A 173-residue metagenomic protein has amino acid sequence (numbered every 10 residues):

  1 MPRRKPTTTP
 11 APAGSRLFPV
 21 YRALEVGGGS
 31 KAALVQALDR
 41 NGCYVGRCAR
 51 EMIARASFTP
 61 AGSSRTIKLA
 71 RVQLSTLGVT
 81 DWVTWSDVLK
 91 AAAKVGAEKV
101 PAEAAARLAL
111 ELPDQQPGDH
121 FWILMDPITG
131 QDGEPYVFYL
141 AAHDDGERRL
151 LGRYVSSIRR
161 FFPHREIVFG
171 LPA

Functional and structural regions predicted by a protein language model:
M1-A173: A binding-site-centric feature that preferentially detects glycan-recognition modules on secreted/surface proteins
